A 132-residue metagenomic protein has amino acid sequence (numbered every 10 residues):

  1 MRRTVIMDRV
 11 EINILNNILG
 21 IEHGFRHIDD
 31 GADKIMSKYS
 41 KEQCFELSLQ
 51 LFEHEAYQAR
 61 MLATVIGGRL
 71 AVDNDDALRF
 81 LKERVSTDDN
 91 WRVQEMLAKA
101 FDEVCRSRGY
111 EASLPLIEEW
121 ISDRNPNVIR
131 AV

Functional and structural regions predicted by a protein language model:
M1-A131: Alpha-helical scaffold domains
